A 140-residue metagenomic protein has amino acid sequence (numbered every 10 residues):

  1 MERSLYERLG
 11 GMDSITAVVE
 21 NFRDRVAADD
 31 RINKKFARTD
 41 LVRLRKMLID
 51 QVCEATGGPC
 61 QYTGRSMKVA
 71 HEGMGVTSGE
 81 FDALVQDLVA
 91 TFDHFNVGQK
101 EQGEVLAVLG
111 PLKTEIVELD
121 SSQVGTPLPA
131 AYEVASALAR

Functional and structural regions predicted by a protein language model:
M1-R140: Core of compact, soluble alpha-helical bundle domains
